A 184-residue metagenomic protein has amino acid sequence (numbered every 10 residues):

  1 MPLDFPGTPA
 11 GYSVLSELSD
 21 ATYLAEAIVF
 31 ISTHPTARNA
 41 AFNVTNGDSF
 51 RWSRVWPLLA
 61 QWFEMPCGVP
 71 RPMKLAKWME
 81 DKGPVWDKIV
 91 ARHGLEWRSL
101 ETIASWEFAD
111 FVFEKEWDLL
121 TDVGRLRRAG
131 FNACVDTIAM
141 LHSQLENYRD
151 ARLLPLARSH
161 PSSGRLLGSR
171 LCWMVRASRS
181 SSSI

Functional and structural regions predicted by a protein language model:
M1-S19, N43: A conserved pocket-lining segment of Rossmann-fold NAD(P)-dependent short-chain dehydrogenase/reductase
P9, R128-N132: Aromatic-glycine-rich donor-binding/catalytic loop that engages nucleotide-sugar donors across glycosyltransferases
S13-A21, D48, K115, L119 (+1 more regions): Aromatic-acidic/polar surface patches that form glycan- and anion
L24-A109, E114, D122-G124, R128 (+4 more regions): Mid/C-terminal beta-alpha module of Rossmann-like enzyme folds, strongest in SDR-family dehydrogenases/epimerases
F131-M140: Short, well-structured beta-strand/strand-turn elements
V175-A177: Acidic, Ala/Val/Gly-enriched low-complexity intrinsically disordered segments
S180-S183: Short, intrinsically disordered C-terminal tails of secreted or membrane-associated proteins
